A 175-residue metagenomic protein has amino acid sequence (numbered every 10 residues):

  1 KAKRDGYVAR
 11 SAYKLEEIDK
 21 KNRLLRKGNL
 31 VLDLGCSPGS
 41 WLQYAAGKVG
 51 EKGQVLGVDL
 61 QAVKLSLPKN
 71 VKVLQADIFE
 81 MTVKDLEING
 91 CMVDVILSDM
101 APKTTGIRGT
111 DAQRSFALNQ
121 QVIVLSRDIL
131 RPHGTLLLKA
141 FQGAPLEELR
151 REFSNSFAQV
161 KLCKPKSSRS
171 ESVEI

Functional and structural regions predicted by a protein language model:
K1-K27: Class I SAM-dependent methyltransferase Rossmann-like catalytic core, especially the SAM/SAH-binding loop
K27-S37: Conserved class I S-adenosyl-L-methionine
P38-G50: Conserved SAM-binding loop of SAM-dependent methyltransferases across substrates and taxa, primarily the Class I
A46, F116-P132: A short glycine-rich, Lys/Arg-flanked "PGG" loop and its adjoining helix->strand segment in the class I
E51-K52, L130-T135: Short glycine-dipeptide loop
V58-T105: S-adenosyl-L-methionine
T104-S115: Glycine/threonine-rich flexible loop motifs
A140-I175: Class I S-adenosyl-L-methionine
